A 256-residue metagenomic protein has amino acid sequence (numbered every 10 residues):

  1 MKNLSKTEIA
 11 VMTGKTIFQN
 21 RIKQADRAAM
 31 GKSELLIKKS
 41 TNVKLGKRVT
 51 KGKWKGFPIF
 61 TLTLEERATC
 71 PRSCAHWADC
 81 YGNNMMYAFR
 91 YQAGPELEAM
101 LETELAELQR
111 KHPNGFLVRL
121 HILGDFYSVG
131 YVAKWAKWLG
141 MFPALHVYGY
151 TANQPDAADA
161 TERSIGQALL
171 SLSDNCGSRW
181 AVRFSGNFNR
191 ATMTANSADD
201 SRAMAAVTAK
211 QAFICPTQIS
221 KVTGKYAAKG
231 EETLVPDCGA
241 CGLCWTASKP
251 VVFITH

Functional and structural regions predicted by a protein language model:
M1-H256: Class I S-adenosyl-L-methionine
